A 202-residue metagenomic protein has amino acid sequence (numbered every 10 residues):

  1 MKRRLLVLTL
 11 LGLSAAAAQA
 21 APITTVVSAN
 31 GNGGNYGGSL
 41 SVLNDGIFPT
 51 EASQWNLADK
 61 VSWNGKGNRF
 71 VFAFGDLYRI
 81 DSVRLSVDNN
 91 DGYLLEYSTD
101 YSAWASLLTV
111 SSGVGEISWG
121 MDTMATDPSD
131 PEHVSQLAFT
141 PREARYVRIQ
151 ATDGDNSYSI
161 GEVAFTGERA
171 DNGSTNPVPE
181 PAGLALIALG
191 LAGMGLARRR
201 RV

Functional and structural regions predicted by a protein language model:
M1-R4, E180, A197-V202: Positively charged n-region of N-terminal signal peptides that target proteins for export
K2-L8, G183-L186: Sec-dependent signal peptide recognition, specifically the positively charged N-region followed immediately by
L8-S14: Bacterial N-terminal signal peptides
A16-A20: Sec/Tat signal peptide C-region and signal peptidase I cleavage site
A21, S53-V110, H133-P177: Aromatic, loop-rich ligand-recognition surfaces of beta-strand-rich domains
P22-A52: Predominantly extracellular/luminal regions of secreted and cell-surface proteins, especially disulfide-bonded
L108-Q136: Extracellular carbohydrate recognition and processing domains and analogous Trp-centered ligand-binding platforms
P179-A197: A short, hydrophobic C-terminal helix/tail in secreted or cell-surface proteins
